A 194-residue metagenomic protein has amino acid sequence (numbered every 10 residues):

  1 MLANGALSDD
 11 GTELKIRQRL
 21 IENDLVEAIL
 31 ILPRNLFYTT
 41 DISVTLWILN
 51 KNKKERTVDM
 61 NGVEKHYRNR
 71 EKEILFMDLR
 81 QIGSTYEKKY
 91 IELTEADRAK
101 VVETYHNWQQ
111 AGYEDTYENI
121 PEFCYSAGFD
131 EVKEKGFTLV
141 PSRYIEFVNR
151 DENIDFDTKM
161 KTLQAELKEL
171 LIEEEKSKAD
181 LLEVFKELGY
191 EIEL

Functional and structural regions predicted by a protein language model:
L2-L194: A conserved structural/catalytic subdomain of Rossmann-like adenosyl-cofactor enzymes
